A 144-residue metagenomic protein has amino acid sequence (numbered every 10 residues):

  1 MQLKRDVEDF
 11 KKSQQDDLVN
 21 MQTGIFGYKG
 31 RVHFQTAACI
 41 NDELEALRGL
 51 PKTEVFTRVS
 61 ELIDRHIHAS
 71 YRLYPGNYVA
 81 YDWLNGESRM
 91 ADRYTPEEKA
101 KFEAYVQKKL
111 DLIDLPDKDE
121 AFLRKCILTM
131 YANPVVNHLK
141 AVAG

Functional and structural regions predicted by a protein language model:
M1-G144: Membrane-interfacial terminal anchoring regions of lipid-handling membrane enzymes
